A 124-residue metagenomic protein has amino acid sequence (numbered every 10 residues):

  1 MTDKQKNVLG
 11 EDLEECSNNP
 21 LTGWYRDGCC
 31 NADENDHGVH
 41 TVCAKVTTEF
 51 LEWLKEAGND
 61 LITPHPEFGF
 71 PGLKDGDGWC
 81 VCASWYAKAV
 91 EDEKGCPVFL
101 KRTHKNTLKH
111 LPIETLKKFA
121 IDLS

Functional and structural regions predicted by a protein language model:
M1-E49, I113, A120-D122: Extended boundary segments
K45-D60: Short, basic/aromatic beta-hairpin or loop at an interaction surface
I62-G69: Short alpha-helix capping/helix-loop boundary micro-motifs
Y86-K109: Short, compositionally biased
H104-S124: Glycine- and charge-enriched low-complexity intrinsically disordered segments
